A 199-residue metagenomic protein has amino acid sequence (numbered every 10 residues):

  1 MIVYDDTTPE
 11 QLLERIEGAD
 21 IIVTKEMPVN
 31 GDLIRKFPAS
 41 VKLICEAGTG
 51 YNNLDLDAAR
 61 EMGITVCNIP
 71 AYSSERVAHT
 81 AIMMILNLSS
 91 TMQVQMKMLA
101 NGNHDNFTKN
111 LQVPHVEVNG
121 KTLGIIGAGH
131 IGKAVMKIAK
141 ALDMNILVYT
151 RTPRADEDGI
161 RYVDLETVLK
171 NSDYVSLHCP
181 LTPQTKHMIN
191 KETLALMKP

Functional and structural regions predicted by a protein language model:
M1-C67, K170, N190: An N-terminal-biased, well-structured beta-alpha scaffold segment characteristic of Rossmann-like dinucleotide-binding
I2-T7, T24-M27, N101-N110, A155-Y162 (+1 more regions): Short gly/ser/thr-rich secondary-structure transition/capping motifs
G31-I34, L54-L56, A78, V135 (+2 more regions): Short glycine-/acidic-enriched loop or helix-start segments at secondary-structure transitions that form or flank
T49, A71, G129-G132: Glycine-rich NAD(P) Rossmann-fold beta1-alpha1 loop
M62, P70-T122, K137: Phosphate-binding beta-alpha-beta segment of Rossmann-like dinucleotide-binding domains, i.e., the NAD(P)
T65-A71, Y162-L165: Short beta-strand elements at the ligand-binding edges of bilobed clamshell
L111-P199: Rossmann-like dinucleotide/phosphate-binding beta-alpha-beta segment
